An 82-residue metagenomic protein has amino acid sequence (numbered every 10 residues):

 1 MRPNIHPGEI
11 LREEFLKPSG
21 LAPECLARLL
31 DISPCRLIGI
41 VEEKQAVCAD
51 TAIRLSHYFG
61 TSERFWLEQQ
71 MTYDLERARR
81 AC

Functional and structural regions predicted by a protein language model:
M1-L21, F65-E68: A short, Lys/Arg-rich alpha-helix, primarily the initiator
I10, R36, T51-R54: A general alpha-helix detector
R12, H57, R64-C82: Short, charged recognition helix plus adjacent turn of helix-turn-helix-like nucleic-acid-binding domains
G20-G39: Short alpha-helical DNA-recognition segment
S33, K44, F59, Q70-Y73: The DNA-recognition helices of helix-turn-helix-type DNA-binding domains
K44-H57: Short, basic-rich loop-to-helix N-cap that marks the start of a DNA-contacting helix
